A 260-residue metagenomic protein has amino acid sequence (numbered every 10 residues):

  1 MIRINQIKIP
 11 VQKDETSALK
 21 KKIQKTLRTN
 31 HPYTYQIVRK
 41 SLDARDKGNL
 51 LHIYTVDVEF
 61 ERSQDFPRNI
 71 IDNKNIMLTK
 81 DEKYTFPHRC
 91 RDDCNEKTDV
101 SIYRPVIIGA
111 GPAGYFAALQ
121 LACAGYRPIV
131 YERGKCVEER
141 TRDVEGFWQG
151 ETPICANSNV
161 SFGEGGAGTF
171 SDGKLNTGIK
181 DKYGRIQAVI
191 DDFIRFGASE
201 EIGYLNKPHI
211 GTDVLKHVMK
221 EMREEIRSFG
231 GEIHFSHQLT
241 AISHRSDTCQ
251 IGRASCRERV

Functional and structural regions predicted by a protein language model:
M1-H52, V56-R257: Residues forming the flavin
